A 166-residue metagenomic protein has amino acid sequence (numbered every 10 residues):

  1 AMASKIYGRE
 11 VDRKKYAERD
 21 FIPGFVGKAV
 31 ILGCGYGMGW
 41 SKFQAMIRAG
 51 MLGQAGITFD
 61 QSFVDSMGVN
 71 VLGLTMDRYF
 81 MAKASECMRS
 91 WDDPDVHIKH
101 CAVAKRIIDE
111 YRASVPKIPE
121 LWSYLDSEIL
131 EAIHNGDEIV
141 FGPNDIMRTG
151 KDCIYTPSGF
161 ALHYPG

Functional and structural regions predicted by a protein language model:
A1-R13, A17: Function-dense linear segments that define catalytic or interfacial modules in macromolecule-processing proteins
A17-G166: Electropositive nucleic-acid-contacting surfaces
